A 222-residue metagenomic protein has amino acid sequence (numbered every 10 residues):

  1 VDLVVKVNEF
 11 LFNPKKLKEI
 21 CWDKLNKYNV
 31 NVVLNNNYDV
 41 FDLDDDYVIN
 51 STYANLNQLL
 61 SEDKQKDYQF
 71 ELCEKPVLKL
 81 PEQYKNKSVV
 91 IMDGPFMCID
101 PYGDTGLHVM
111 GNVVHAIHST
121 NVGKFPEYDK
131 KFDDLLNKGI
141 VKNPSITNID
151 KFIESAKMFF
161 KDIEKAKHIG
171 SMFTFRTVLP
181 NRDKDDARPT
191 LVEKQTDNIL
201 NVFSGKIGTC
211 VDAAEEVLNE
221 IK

Functional and structural regions predicted by a protein language model:
V1-Y28, R182-L191: Flavin (FAD/FMN) cofactor-binding and adjacent substrate-gating region of FAD-dependent oxidoreductase domains
C21, I49, L59, A213-E216: PAPS/PAP-binding and catalytic site of the sulfotransferase fold
V30-D44: A conserved short coil-to-beta-strand element within the FAD-binding core of flavoproteins
D45-D93, Y102-L107, A116, K130: Central helical "cap/lid" subdomain
T105-G106, A116-R176: Flavin-binding catalytic cores
K151-K222: C-terminal catalytic lobe of FAD-dependent flavoproteins
